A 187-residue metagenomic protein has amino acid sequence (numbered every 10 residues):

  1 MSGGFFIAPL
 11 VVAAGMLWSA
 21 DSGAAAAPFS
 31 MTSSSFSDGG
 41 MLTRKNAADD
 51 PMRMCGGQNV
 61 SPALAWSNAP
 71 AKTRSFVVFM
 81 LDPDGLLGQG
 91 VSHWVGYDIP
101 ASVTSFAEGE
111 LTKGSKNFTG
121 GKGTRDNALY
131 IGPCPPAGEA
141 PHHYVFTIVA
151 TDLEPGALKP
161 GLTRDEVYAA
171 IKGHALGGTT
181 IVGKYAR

Functional and structural regions predicted by a protein language model:
G4-W18: Bacterial N-terminal signal peptides
W18-R187: N-terminus-centered regions that define maturation/targeting leaders and the start of the first functional domain
